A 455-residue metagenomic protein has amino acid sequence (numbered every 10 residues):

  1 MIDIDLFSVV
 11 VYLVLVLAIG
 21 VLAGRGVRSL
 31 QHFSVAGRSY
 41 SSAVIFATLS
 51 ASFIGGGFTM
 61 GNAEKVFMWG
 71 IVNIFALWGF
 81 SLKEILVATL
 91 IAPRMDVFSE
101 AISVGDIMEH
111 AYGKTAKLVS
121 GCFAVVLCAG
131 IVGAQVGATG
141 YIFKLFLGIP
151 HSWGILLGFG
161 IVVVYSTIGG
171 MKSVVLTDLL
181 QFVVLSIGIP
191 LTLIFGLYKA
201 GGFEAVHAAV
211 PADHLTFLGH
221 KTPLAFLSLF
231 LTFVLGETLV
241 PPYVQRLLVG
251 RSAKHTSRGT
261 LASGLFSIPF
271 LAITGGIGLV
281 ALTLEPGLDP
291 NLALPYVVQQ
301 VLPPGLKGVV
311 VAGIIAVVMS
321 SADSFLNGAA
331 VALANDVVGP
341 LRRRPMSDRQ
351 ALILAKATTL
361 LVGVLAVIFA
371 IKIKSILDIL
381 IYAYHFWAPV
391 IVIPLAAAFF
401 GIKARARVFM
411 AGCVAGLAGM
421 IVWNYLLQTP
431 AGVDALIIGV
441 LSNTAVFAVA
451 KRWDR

Functional and structural regions predicted by a protein language model:
M1-R455: Membrane-embedded helix-loop-helix hairpins and adjacent transmembrane boundary segments in multi-pass transporters
